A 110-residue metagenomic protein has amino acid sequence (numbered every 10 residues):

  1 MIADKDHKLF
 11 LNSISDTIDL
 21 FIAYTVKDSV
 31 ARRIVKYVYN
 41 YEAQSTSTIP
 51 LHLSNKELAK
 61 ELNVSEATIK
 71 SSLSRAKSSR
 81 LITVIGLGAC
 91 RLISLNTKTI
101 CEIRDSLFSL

Functional and structural regions predicted by a protein language model:
M1, L62-N63, L110: Short intrinsically disordered terminal tails
M1, L92, T99-E102: Generic short N-terminal amphipathic or hydrophobic helices
M1-T48, L53-K56: Short recognition helix of helix-turn-helix/winged-helix DNA-binding domains
D16-L20, A59, T68, C101: A generic structural micro-environment signature that highlights single residues at secondary-structure boundaries
A43-L95: Winged helix-turn-helix DNA-binding recognition segment
I100-L110: Short, amphipathic alpha-helical interaction segments positioned at domain boundaries
